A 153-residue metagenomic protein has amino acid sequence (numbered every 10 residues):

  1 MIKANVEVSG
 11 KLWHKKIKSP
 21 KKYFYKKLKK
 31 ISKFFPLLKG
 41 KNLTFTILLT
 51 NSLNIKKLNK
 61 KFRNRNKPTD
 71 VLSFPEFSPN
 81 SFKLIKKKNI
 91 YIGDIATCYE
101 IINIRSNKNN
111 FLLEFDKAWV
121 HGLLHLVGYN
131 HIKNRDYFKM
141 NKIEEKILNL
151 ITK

Functional and structural regions predicted by a protein language model:
M1-A118, L124-K153: An acidic/histidine-cluster motif and surrounding catalytic segment that typifies divalent-metal-assisted enzyme active
